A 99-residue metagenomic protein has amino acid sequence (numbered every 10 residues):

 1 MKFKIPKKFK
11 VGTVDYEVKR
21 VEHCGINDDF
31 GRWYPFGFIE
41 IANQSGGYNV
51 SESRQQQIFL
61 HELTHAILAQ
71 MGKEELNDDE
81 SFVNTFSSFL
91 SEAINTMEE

Functional and structural regions predicted by a protein language model:
M1-F38, E52-S53, E92-E99: Auxiliary, metal-adjacent structural segments of Zn-dependent hydrolase domains
V21, A69-K73: Short, function-defining helix-loop hinge/capping sites that tune catalysis or transport
Y34-I58, K73-E74: Short pre-active-site segment immediately N-terminal to the catalytic Zn-binding motif
Q57-A69: Active-site recognition of the HExxH zinc-binding catalytic motif
E74-E99: Post-HExxH zinc-binding segment in Zn-dependent metallohydrolases
